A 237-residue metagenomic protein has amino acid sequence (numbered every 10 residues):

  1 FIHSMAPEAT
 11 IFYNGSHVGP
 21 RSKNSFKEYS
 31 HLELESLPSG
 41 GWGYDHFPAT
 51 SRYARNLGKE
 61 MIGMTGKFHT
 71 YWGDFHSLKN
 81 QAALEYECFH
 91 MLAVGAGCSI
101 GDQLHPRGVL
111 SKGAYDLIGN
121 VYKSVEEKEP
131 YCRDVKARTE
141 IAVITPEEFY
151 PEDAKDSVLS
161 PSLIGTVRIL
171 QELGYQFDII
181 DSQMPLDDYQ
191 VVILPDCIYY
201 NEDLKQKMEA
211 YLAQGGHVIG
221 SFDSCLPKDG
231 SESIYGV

Functional and structural regions predicted by a protein language model:
F1-V237: Carbohydrate-binding surfaces of carbohydrate-active enzymes
